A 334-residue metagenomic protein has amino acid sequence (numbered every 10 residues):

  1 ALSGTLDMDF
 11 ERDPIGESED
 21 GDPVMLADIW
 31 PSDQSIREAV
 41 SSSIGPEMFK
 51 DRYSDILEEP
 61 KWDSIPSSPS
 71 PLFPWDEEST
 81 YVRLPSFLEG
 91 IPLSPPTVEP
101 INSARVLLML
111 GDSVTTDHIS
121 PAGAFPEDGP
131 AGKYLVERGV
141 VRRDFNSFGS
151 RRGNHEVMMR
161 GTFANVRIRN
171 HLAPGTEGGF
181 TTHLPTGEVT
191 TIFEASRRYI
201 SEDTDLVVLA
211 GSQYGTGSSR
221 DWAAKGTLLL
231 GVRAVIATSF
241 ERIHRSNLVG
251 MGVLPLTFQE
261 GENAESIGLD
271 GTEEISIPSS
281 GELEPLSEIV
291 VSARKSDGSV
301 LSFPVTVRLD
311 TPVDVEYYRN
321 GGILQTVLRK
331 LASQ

Functional and structural regions predicted by a protein language model:
A1, R245-L301, V307-R308: Thiamine diphosphate
A1-I56, V249-L254, L283-L286: Mobile "lid/hinge" segments at catalytic clefts and subdomain interfaces of large enzymes
S3-M8, D13-I15, W30-S32, T80 (+16 more regions): Short, glycine-/Ser/Thr-/acidic-enriched flexible segments
G21, I101-R105, P130, E202-L206 (+5 more regions): Short coil/turn connectors at secondary-structure junctions
A27-E89, N102: Long, compositionally biased intrinsically disordered regions
S64-I236: Non-catalytic terminal/interface segments that mediate subunit docking, oligomerization, and allosteric communication
R233-T238, P255-F258: Short hydrophobic alpha-helical runs that function as membrane-insertion/retention elements
E288-S292, L301-Q334: Long, charged alpha-helical interface segments
